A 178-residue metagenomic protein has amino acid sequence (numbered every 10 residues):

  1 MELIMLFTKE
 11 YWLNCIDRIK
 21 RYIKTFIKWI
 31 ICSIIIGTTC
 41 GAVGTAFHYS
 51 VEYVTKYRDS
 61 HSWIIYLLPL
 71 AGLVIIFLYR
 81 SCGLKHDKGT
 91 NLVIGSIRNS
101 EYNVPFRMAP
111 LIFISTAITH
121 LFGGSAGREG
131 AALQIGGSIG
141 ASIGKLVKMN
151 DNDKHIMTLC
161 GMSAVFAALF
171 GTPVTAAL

Functional and structural regions predicted by a protein language model:
M1-L178: Alpha-helical transmembrane segments and immediately membrane-proximal extracytoplasmic
